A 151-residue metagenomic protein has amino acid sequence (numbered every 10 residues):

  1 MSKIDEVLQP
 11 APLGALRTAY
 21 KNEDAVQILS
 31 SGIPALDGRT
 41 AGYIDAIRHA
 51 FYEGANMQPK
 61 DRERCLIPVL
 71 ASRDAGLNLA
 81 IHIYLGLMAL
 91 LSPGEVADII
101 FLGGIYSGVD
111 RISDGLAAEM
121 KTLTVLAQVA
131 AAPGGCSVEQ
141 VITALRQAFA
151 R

Functional and structural regions predicted by a protein language model:
M1-D61, I112-R151: Acidic, glycine/proline-rich low-complexity segments that act as flexible tails and inter-domain linkers
R39-I44, S72-A80: Short acidic alpha-helix initiation/capping motifs at coil-to-helix transition points, especially at protein N-termini
A55, R73-G76, L90, S107-D110: Residues at alpha-helix boundaries and short interhelical turns
P59-R64, G94-I99: Alpha-helical scaffolds flanking conserved acidic
D61-G76: Amphipathic, charged-and-aliphatic alpha-helical interface segments that function as noncatalytic docking
I67, F101-G104: Hydrophobic alpha-helical segments of small multi-pass membrane proteins
L77-A97: Mid-chain, well-packed structural core segment of small domains
L102, V109-S113: Substrate/cofactor-recognition hotspot
